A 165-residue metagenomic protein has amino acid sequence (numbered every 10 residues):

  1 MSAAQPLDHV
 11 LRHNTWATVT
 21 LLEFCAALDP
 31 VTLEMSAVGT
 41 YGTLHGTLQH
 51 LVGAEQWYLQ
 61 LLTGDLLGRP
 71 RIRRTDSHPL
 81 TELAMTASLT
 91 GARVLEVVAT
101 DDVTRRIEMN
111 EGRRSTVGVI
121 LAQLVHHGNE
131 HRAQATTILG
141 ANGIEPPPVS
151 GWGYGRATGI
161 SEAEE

Functional and structural regions predicted by a protein language model:
M1-A3, P70: Short, contiguous pre-domain boundary segments
A4-V10, L80-T81: Active-site rim elements
L7, R105-R106: Long hydrophobic alpha-helices with heptad-repeat/coiled-coil character
D8-R71, E111-E165: Short, contiguous alpha-helical
Q60, G64-T104: Helix-adjacent hinge/juxtasegments
